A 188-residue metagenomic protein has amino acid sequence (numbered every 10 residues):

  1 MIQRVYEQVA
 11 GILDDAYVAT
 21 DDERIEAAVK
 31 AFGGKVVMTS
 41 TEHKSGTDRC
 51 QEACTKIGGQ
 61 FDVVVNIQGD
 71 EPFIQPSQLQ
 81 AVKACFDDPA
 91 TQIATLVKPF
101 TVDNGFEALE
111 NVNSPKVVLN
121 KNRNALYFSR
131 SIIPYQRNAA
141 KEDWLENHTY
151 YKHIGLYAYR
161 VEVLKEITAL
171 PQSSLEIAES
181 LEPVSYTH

Functional and structural regions predicted by a protein language model:
M1-T20: N-terminal glycine-rich phosphate-binding loop and ensuing alpha1 helix
L13, G59-F61, A90-T91: Short, high-confidence coil segments that cap the C-terminus of an alpha-helix and link into the following beta-strand
Y17, E23-A81: Short phosphate-binding loop-to-helix
F73, A158, S180: Short aromatic/basic micro-patch
P76-A169: Conserved core of the sugar-phosphate nucleotidyltransferase
P171-L181: Donor nucleotide-sugar recognition loop
T187-H188: Conserved small/polar residues in nucleotide/adenosyl-binding loops
